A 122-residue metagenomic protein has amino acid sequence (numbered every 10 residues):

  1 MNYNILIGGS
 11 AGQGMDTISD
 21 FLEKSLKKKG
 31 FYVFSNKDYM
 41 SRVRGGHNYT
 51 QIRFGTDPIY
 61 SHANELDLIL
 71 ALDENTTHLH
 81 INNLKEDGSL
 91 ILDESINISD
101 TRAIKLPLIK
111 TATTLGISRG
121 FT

Functional and structural regions predicted by a protein language model:
M1-T122: Active-site cofactor/cluster-binding pocket
